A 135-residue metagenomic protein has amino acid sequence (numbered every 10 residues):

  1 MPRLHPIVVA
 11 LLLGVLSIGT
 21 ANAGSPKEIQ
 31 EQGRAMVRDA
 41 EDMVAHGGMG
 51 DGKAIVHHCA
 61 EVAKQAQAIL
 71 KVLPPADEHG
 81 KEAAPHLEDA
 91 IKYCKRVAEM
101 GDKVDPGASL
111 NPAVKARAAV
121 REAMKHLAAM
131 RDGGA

Functional and structural regions predicted by a protein language model:
M1-V9: Bacterial N-terminal signal peptides that target proteins for export
V8-S17: Bacterial N-terminal signal peptides
A21-A60, M130-G133: Immediate post-signal-peptide N-terminus of mature secreted/exported proteins
E31-R34, K53-E61, G80-E88, G107-A118: Short, charged, amphipathic alpha-helical segments
V37-G48, A63-L73, I91-D102, R117-A128: A structural signal for well-ordered alpha-helices, especially hydrophobic packing surfaces of coiled-coils
G47-V56, P74-E78, E99-L110, A135: Charged, low-complexity interaction regions
Q65-A84, G133-G134: Short, solvent-exposed, charged loop/turn and helix-capping segments that join or cap alpha-helices on peripheral
G107-A135: A charged, solvent-exposed segment within the mature domains of Sec-exported extracytoplasmic proteins
